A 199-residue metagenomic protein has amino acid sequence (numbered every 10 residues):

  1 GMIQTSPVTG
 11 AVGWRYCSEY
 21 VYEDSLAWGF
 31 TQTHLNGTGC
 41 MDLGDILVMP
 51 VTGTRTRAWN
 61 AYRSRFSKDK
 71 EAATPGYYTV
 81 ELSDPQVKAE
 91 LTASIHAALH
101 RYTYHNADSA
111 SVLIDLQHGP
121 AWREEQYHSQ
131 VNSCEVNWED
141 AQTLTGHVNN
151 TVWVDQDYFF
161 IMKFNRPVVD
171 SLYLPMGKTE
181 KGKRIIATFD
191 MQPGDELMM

Functional and structural regions predicted by a protein language model:
G1-M199: Accessory carbohydrate-recognition regions in carbohydrate-active enzymes
